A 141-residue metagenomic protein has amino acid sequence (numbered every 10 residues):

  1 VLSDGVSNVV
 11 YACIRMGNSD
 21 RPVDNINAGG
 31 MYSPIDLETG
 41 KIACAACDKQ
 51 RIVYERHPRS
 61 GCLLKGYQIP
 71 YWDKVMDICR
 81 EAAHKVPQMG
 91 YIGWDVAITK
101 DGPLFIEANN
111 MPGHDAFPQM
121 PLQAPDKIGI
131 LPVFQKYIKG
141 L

Functional and structural regions predicted by a protein language model:
V1-D48: Phosphate-binding site of ATP-dependent enzymes
R15, P34, K41, G66 (+2 more regions): Residue-level preference for alpha-helix termini and adjacent loops
G17-R21, I52-V53, G113-A116: A short local loop/turn or secondary-structure capping micro-motif enriched for an aromatic residue
G40-H57, G61-C62: Extracytoplasmic/periplasmic proteins that interact with beta-lactams or build/remodel peptidoglycan
E55-K74, R80, H84-M89, I98-L141: C-terminal active-site "lid" helix and adjoining low-complexity regulatory extension at the edge of ATP-using catalytic
G93-D95: Short, surface-exposed charged micro-motifs
